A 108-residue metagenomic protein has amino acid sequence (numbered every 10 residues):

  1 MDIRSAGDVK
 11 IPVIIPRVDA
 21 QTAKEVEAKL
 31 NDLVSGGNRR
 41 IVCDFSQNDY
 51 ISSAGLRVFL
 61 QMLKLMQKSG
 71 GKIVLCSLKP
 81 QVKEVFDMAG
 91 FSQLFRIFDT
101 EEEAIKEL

Functional and structural regions predicted by a protein language model:
M1-V13: Short beta-strand/loop segment at the start of cytosolic alpha/beta domains
D8, S46, E102: Conserved catalytic submotifs in the C-terminal HATPase_c
A20-L94: Amphipathic alpha-helical interaction surfaces in cytosolic regulatory modules
P80, E102-E103: Acidic phosphotransfer microenvironment of two-component signaling modules
R96-T100: Short acidic-hydrophobic, aromatic-tinged amphipathic segments that line or gate anion-handling sites
